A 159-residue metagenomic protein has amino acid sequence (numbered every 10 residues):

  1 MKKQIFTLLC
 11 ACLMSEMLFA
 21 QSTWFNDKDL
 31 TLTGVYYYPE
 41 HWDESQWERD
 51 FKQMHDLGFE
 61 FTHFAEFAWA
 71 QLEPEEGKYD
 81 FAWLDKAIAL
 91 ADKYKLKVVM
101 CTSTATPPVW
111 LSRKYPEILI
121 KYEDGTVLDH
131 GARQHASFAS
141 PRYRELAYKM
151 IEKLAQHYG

Functional and structural regions predicted by a protein language model:
M1-Q21: Bacterial Sec-dependent N-terminal signal peptides
C10-C12, C101, A136: Generic recognition of cysteine residues
M17-A20, I151-G159: Short, intrinsically disordered, charge-balanced linker/junction segments flanking boundaries in proteins
S22-Q46, Q53-E60: An acidic-aromatic substrate-binding cleft motif
F25-N26, G125-T126, A136: Short, flexible segments with low predicted structural confidence
L32-D43, A65-L84, L128-K149, A155-H157: The substrate-binding groove and active-site-proximal loops of carbohydrate-active enzymes, especially glycoside
E48-T126, E152-A155: Aromatic-lined substrate-binding rim segments of carbohydrate-active enzymes
